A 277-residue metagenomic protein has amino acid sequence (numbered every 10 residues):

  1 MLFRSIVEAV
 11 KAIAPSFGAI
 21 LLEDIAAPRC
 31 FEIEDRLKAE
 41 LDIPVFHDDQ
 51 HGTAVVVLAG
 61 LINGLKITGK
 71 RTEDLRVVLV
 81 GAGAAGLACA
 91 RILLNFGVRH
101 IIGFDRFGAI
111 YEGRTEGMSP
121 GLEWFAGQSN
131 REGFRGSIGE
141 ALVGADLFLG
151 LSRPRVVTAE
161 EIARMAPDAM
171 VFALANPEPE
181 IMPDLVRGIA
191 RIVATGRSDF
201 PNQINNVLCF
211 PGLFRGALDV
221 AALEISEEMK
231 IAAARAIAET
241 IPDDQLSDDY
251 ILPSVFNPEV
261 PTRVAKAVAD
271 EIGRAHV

Functional and structural regions predicted by a protein language model:
M1-L2, H276: Short, small-residue-biased leader/transition segments that mark boundaries at the very start of proteins
F3-L75, A265: Glycine/serine-rich phosphate-binding loop and adjoining beta1-alpha1 elements at the start of nucleotide-handling
L21-D24, V45-D48, L79, G103 (+3 more regions): General beta-strand structural signal in soluble alpha/beta enzymes
D24-A27, D48-H51, R106-A109, R153-P154 (+2 more regions): Short, ordered loop/turn segments at secondary-structure junctions
C30, T53-L58, V80-R91, Y111 (+3 more regions): Short glycine/serine/threonine-rich phosphate/pyrophosphate-binding segments that cradle anionic phosphate groups
H47, V55-L149: Glycine-rich phosphate/diphosphate-binding loop of Rossmann-like nucleotide-binding domains
D48-D49, T68-K70, D74, A173-I272: Adenosine-phosphate binding glycine-rich loop
E123-I192, S198-D199: Rossmann-like adenosine-cofactor binding region
